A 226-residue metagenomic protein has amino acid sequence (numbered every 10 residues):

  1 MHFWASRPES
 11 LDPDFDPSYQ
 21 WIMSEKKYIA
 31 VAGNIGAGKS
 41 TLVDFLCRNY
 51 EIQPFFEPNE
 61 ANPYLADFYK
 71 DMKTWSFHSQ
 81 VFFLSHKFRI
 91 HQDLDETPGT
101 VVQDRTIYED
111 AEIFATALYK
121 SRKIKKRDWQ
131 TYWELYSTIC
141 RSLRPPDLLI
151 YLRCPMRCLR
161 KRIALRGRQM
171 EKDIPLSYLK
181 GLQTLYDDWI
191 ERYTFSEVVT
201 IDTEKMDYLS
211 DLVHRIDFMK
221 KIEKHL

Functional and structural regions predicted by a protein language model:
V31: Hydrophobic anchor at the beta1->P-loop junction of P-loop NTPases
N34: P-loop (Walker A) phosphate-binding loop of NTP-binding proteins
K39: Conserved lysine of the Walker
R48-H86: Conserved substrate/cofactor phosphate-moiety recognition/catalytic segment in nucleotide-dependent phosphotransferases
W75-R144: Glycine-rich phosphate-binding loop used to anchor ATP phosphates in small-molecule kinases, encompassing both
I113-L185: A glycine- and Lys/Arg-enriched "phosphate-lid" helix/loop adjacent to the NTP-binding pocket of small-molecule kinases
R160-L226: NTP-dependent small-molecule kinase module
